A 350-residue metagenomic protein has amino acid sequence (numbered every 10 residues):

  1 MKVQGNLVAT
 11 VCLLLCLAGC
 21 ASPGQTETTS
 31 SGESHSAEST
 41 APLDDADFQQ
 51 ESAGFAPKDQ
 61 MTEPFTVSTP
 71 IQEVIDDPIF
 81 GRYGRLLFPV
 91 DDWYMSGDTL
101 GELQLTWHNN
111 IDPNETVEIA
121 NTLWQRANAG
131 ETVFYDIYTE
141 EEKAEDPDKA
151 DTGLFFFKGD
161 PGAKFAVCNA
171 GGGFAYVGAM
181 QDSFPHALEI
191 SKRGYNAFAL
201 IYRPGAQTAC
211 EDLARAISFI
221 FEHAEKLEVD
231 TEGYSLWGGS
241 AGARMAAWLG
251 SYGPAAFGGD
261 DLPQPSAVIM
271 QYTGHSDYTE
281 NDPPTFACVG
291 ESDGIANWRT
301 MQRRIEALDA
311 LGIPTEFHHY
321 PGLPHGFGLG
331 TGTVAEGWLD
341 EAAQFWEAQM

Functional and structural regions predicted by a protein language model:
C20-D151: N-terminal targeting or regulatory segments adjacent to alpha/beta-hydrolase or S9 domains
F48, S52-V67, L311-M350: C-terminal catalytic histidine-bearing segment of alpha/beta-hydrolase fold enzymes
A163-G172: Short beta-strand element of the alpha/beta-hydrolase
Y176-P185, Y202-R203, W298-M301: The serine-hydrolase catalytic nucleophile loop
M180-A197: Short amphipathic alpha-helix adjacent to the substrate-entry channel of hydrolases
E211, R215-D282: Primarily recognizes the serine-hydrolase "nucleophile elbow" in alpha/beta-hydrolase and SGNH/GDSL folds
A287-V289: Short beta-strand/loop motif that positions the catalytic acidic residue of the alpha/beta-hydrolase fold
S292-N297: Acidic catalytic loop of the alpha/beta-hydrolase fold
